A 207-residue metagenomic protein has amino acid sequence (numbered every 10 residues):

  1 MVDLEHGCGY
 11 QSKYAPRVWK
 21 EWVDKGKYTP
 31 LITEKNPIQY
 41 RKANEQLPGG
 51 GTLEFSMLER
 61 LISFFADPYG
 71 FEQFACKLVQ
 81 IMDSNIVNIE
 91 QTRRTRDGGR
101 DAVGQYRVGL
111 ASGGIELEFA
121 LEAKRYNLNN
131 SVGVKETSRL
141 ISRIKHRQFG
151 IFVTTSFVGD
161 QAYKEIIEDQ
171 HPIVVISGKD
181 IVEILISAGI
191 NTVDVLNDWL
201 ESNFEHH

Functional and structural regions predicted by a protein language model:
M1-H207: Mixed-charge (Asp/Glu-Lys/Arg
